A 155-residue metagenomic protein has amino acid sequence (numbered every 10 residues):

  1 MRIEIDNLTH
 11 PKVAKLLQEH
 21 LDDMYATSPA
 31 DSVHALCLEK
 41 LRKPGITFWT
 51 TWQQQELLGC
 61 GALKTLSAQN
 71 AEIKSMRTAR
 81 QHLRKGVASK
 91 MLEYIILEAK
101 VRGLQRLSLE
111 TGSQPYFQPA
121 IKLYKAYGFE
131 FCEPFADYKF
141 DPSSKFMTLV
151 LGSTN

Functional and structural regions predicted by a protein language model:
I3-N70, K74, A79, L92-E93 (+3 more regions): Acetyl-CoA-dependent GNAT
D6-T9, Q105-Y127, C132-N155: C-terminal "cap" of GNAT-fold acetyltransferases
Q55, G59, G86-A88, G128: Conserved phosphate-binding and hydrolysis motifs of nucleotide-dependent enzymes
Q55, H82, S108: Short glycine- and Lys/Arg-enriched binding-loop motifs that mark or flank ligand-binding interfaces
M76, Q81, G112-Q114: Short strand-loop junctions, especially beta-strand C-caps/beta-turns that link beta-sheets to coils or alpha-helices
T78, R84-L97, K122-A126: Conserved acetyl-CoA-binding loop-helix of GNAT-fold acetyltransferases
K85, R102-Q105: Short coil/turn segments at alpha/beta junctions that flank glycine-rich nucleotide-binding fingerprints
